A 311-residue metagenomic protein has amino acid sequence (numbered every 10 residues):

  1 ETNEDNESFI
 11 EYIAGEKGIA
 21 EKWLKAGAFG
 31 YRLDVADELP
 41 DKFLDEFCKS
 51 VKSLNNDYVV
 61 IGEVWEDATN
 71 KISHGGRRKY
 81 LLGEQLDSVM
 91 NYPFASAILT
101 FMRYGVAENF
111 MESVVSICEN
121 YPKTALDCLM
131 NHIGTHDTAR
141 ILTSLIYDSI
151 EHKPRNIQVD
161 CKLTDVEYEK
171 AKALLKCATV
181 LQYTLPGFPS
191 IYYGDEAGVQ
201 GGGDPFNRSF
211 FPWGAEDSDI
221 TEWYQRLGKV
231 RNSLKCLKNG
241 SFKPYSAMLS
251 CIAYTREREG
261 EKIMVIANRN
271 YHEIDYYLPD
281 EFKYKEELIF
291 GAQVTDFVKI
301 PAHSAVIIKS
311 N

Functional and structural regions predicted by a protein language model:
E1-E4, E21, P154, Q158: Aromatic- and acidic-residue-enriched carbohydrate-binding clefts of CAZyme catalytic domains
D5-L24, L175-T179: Short, acidic/polar
G18-E21, F29-L129, L181, G198-R226 (+2 more regions): Active-site-proximal helices and loops of the catalytic beta/alpha 8
L24, F29, D37-P40, W65-A68 (+6 more regions): Short, solvent-exposed loop/turn segments at secondary-structure junctions
Y31-D34, I61-E63, N131-G134, Y192-Y193 (+1 more regions): Short beta-strand segments
G75, N131-L163, T179-D217: Aromatic/acidic polysaccharide-binding cleft in carbohydrate-active enzymes
G76, A171-K172, T184-I191, A197-N311: Carbohydrate-interacting/catalytic domains
E108-M111, V115-I117, S149-K176, S233: Aromatic-anchored helix/helix-loop segment that forms the rim or "lid" of small-molecule/cofactor binding pockets
